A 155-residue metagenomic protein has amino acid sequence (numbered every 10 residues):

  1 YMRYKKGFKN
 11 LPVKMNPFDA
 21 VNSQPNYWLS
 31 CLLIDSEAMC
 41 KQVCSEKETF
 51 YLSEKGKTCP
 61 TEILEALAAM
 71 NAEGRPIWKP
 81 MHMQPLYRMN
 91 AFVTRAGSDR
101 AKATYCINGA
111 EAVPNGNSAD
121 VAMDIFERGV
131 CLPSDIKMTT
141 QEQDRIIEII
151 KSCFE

Functional and structural regions predicted by a protein language model:
Y1-E155: PLP-dependent aminotransferase class I/II
